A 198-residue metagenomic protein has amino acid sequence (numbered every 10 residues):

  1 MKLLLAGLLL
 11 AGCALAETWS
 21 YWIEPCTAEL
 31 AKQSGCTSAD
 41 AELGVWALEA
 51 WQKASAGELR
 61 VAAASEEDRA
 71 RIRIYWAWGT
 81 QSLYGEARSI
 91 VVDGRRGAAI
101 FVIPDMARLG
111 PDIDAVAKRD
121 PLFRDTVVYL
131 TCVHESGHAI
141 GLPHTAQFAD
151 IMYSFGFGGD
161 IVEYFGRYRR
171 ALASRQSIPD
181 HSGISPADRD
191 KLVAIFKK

Functional and structural regions predicted by a protein language model:
L3-G12: Sec-dependent N-terminal signal peptides
G12-A16, A64: Short boundary motifs at domain starts and secondary-structure transition points
A16-Y21, I72, D150: Hydrophobic beta-strand segments of well-ordered beta-sheets in folded domains
E17-V45: Fold-level signature of zinc-dependent metallopeptidase catalytic domains
D40-Q147, F157: Metzincin-family zinc-dependent endopeptidase catalytic domain
A98-R119, V127, P143-K198: Metalloprotease/metallohydrolase-associated module, dominated by Zn2+-dependent proteases
